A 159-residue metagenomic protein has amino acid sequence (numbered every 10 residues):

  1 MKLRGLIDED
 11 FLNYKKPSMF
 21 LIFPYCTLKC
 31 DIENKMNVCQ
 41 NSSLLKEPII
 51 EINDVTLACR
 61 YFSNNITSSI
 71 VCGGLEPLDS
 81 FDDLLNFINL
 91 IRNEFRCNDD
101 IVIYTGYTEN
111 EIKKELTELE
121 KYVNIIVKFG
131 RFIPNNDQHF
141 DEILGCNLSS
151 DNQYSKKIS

Functional and structural regions predicted by a protein language model:
M1-F11: N-terminal amphipathic/basic leader segments beginning at the initiator methionine
F11-I52: Canonical Radical SAM [4Fe-4S] cluster-binding loop centered on the CxxxCxxC motif and its immediate flanking residues
Y14-K15, F62-I66, K121: Flexible, charged surface loops at secondary-structure boundaries
I22, G73, V102-G106, G130: A cross-family glycoside hydrolase active-site/sugar-binding cleft signature
S43-A58, L78-K121: Canonical radical SAM enzyme core domain
I66-I91, I133, D137-L148: Conserved glycine-rich "GG(E/T)P / GGGxP" loop and the immediately following alpha-helix in the radical SAM core
S68, N124-I125: Conserved acidic residues
K113, L119, I125-S159: Classical nucleotidyltransferase
